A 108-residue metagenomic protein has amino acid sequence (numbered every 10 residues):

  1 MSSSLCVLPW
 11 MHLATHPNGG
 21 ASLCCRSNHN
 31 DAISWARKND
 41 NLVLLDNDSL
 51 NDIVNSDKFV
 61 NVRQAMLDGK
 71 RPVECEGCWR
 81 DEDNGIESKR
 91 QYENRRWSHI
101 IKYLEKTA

Functional and structural regions predicted by a protein language model:
M1-V7, M11: Short, basic/aromatic recognition patches
S2, G20-A21, R71-E74: Secretory pathway export signals and precursors
S3, A32-L42, D81-A108: Conserved alpha-helical substructure of the radical SAM core
V7, S22, E76: Cys/His/Pro-rich metal-binding microdomains
P9-W10, N18, N39, P72: A structure-centric signal for secondary-structure junctions around beta-strands
W10-C24, K102-A108: N-terminal pre-triad scaffold of radical SAM enzymes
R26-R80: C-terminal accessory region of radical SAM enzymes
